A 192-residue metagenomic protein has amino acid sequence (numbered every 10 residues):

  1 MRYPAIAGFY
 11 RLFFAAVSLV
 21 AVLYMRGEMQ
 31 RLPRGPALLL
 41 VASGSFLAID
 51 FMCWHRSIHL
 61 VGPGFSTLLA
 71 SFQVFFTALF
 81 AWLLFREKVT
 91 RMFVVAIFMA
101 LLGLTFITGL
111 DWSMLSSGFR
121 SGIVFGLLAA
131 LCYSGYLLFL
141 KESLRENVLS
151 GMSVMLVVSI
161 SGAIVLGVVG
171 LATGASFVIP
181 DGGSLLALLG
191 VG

Functional and structural regions predicted by a protein language model:
P4, A15-A42, F85-V95, W112-S121 (+2 more regions): Membrane-interface interhelical linkers
I6-V17, H55-F93, A129: Specific alpha-helical transmembrane segments that line the substrate/conduction pathway and gating interfaces
A7-Y10, F65-F72, L140-A163, G192: Helix-helix packing/entry segments at the starts of transmembrane helices
G8-R11, L39-F46, L69-A70, F125-A129 (+2 more regions): Alpha-helical transmembrane segments of multi-pass integral membrane proteins
F13, V20, G44, A48 (+6 more regions): Hydrophobic/small/kink-forming positions within alpha-helical transmembrane segments of polytopic membrane proteins
R26-S66, A70, F106, G192: Specific transmembrane alpha-helical segments of multi-pass solute transporters/efflux pumps, especially DMT/EamA
A42-D50, A96-I107, L156-V165: Small-residue-rich segments of transmembrane alpha-helices in multi-pass membrane proteins, especially helix faces
F72-L131, L171: Juxtamembrane helix-loop boundary signature in multi-pass membrane transporters
